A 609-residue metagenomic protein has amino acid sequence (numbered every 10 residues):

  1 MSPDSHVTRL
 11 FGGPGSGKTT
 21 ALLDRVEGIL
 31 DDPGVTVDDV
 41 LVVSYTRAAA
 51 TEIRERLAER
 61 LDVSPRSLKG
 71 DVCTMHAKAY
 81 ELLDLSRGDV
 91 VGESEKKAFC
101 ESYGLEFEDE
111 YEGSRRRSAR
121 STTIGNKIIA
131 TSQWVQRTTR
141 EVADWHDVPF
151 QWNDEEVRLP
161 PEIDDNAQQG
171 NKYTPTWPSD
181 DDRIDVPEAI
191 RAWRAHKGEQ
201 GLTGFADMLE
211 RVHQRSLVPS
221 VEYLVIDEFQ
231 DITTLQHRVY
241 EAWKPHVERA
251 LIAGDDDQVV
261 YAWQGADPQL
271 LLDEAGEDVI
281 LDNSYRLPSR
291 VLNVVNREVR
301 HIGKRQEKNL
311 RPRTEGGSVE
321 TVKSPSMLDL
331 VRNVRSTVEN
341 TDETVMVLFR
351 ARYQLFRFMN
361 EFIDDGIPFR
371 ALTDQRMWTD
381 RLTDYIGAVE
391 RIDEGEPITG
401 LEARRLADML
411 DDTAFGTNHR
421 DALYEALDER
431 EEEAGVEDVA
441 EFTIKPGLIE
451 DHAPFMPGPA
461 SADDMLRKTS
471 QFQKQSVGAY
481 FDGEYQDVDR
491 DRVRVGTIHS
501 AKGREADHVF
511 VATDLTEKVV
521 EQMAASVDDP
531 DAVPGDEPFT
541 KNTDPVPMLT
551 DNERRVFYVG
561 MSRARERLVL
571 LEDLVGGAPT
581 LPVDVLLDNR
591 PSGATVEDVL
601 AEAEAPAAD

Functional and structural regions predicted by a protein language model:
M1-S16, T20-A21, D39, Y111-V225 (+3 more regions): Accessory N-terminal region flanking or inserted into the helicase ATPase core in nucleic-acid motor proteins
M1-V90, N293-N296, V559-S562: P-loop NTPase Walker
V7-S16, T20, A192-Q200, V294-N333: Glycine-rich phosphate-binding "P-loop"
G13-S16, D24, Y45-A48, Q230-G316 (+7 more regions): Conserved helicase motor core of SF1/SF2 NTP-dependent helicases
S67, P245-R249, A564-L568: A short helix->loop->beta-strand "cap" motif at the edges of active sites that frequently abuts
V72-T74, G204-M208, V212, D491-H499: Conserved two-lobed SF2 helicase motor
R332-R494: Conserved helicase/translocase motor-coupling segment
E450-V495, K502-H508, T513-P606: C-terminal accessory regions
